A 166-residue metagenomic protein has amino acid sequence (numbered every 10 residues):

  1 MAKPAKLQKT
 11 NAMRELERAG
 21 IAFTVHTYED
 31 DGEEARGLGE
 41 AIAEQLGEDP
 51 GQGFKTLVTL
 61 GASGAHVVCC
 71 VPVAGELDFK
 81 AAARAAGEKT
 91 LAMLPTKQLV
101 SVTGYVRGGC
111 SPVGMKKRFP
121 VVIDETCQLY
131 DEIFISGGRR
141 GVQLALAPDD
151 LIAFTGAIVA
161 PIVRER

Functional and structural regions predicted by a protein language model:
M1-R166: Extended, low-hydrophobicity, polar/charged segments
